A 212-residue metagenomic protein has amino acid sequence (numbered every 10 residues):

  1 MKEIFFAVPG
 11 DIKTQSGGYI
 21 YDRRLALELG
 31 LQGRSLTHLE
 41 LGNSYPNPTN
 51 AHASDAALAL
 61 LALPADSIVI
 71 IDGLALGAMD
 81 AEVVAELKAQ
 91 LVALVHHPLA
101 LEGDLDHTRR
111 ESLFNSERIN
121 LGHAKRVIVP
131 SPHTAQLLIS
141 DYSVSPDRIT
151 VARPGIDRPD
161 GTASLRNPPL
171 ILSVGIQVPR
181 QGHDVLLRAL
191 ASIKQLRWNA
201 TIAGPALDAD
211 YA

Functional and structural regions predicted by a protein language model:
M1-N43, L63-S67: N-terminal subdomain of nucleotide-sugar transferases
G42-L60: N-terminal beta-loop-helix "entrance" segment that forms/cooperates in small-molecule cofactor or anionic ligand
S67-I70, V84-E102: Active-site proximal beta-strand in glycosyltransferases
I71-L76: Short His-centered aromatic/hydrophobic patch
L99, T108-V127: Membrane-proximal helix-turn-helix segments that form the acceptor-binding/catalytic region of lipid-linked
H133, A152-G155: Carbohydrate-associated surface elements
I156-R158, T162-Q181, L187-S192, A200-A203: Conserved donor-binding/catalytic core segment of Leloir-type glycosyltransferases
N199-A212: Glycosyltransferase donor-sugar binding loop
